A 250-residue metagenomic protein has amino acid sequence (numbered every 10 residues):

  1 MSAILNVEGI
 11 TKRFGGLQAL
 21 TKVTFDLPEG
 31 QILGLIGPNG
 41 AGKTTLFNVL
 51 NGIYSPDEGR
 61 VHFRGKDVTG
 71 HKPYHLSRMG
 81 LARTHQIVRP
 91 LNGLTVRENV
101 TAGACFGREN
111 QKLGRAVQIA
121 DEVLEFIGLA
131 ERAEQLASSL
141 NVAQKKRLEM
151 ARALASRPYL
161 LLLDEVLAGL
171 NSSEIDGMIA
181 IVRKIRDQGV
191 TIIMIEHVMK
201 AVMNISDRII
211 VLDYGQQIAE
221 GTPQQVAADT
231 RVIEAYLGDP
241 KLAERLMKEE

Functional and structural regions predicted by a protein language model:
S2-E250: Glycine-rich phosphate-binding loops of nucleotide-dependent enzymes
